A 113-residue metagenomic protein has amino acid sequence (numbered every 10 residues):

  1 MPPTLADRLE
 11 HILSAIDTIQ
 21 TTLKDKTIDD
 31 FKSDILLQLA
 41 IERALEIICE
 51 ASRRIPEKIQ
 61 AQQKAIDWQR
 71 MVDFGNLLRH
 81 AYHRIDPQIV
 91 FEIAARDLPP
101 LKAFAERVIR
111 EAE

Functional and structural regions predicted by a protein language model:
M1-E113: Solvent-exposed interaction patches of small proteins and small membrane subunits
